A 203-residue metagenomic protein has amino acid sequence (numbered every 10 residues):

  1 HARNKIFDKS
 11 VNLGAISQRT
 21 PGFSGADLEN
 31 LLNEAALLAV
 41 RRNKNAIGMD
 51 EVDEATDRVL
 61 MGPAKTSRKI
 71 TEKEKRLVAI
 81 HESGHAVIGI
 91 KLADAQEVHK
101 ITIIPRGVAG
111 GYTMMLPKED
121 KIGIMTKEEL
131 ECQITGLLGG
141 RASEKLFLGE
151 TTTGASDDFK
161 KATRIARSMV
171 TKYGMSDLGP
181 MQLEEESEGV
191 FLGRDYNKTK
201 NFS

Functional and structural regions predicted by a protein language model:
H1-D53, G62-S67, L137-K145, E150 (+1 more regions): Conserved C-terminal "switch" segment of AAA+ ATPases
N12-A15, S24-D27, E74-R76, T126 (+1 more regions): Conserved acidic
A15, L31, E51, A55 (+3 more regions): Amphipathic alpha-helical interaction/coupling elements
D27, G84-H85: Short hydrophobic/aromatic residue motifs in ordered secondary structure
S67-L77: Short pre-active-site segment immediately N-terminal to the catalytic Zn-binding motif
R76-I80, A86-S203: Soluble catalytic regions of large protease machineries
